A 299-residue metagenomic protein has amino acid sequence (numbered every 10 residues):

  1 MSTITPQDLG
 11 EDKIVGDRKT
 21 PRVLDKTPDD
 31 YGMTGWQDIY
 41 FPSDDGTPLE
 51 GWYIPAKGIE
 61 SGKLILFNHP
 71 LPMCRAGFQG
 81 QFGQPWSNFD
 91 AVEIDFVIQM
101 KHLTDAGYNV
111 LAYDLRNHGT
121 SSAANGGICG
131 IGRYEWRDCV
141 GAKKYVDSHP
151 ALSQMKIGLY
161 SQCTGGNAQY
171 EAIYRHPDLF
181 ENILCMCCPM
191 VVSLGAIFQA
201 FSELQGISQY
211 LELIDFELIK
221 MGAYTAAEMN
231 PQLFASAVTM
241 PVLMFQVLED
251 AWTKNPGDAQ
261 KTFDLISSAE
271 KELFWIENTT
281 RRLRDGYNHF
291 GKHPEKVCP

Functional and structural regions predicted by a protein language model:
M1-Y31: N-terminal targeting or regulatory segments adjacent to alpha/beta-hydrolase or S9 domains
T20-L64: N-terminal cap/lid segment of alpha/beta-hydrolase-fold proteins
A56-A106, V110-A112: Short, surface-exposed "cap/lid" segments of acyl-processing enzymes
D95-Q99, L115, I128-P150: Alpha/beta-hydrolase active-site loop
Y170-Y224: Hydrolase active-site cap/lid region
V238-T239, M244-V247: Short beta-strand/loop motif that positions the catalytic acidic residue of the alpha/beta-hydrolase fold
A251-D258: Conserved alpha/beta-hydrolase "acid-adjacent" motif
Q260, S268-P299: C-terminal catalytic histidine-bearing segment of alpha/beta-hydrolase fold enzymes
